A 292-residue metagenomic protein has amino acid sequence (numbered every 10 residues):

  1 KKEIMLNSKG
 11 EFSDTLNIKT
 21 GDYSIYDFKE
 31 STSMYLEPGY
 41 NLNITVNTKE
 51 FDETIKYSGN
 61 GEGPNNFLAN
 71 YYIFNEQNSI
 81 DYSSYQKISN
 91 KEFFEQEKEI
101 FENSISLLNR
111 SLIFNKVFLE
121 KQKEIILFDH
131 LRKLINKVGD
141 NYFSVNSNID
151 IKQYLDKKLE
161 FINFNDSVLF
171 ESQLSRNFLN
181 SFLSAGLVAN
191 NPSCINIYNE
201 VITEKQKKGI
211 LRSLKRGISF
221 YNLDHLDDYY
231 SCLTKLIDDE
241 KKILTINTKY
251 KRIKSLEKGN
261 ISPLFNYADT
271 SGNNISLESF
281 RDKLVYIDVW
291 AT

Functional and structural regions predicted by a protein language model:
K1-K121, R132-V145: A non-transmembrane, solvent-exposed segment enriched in polar/low-complexity residues
I113-F114, N199-E204, T234-E240: Solenoid-like repeat scaffolds
V117-F128, S231, L244-K249: Short, charged, amphipathic alpha-helical segments
E120-G139, D166-L183, E204-G217: Amphipathic alpha-helical repeat scaffolds of TPR domains
N141-I162, N190-N199, D224-T234, N247 (+1 more regions): Alpha-helical repeat scaffolds
T203-L236: Extended alpha-helical scaffolding segments
L244-L277: N-terminal "domain-start" segment that seeds a small globular fold
N273-T292: Short active-site neighborhood of thiol/selenol oxidoreductases, capturing the structured segment around
